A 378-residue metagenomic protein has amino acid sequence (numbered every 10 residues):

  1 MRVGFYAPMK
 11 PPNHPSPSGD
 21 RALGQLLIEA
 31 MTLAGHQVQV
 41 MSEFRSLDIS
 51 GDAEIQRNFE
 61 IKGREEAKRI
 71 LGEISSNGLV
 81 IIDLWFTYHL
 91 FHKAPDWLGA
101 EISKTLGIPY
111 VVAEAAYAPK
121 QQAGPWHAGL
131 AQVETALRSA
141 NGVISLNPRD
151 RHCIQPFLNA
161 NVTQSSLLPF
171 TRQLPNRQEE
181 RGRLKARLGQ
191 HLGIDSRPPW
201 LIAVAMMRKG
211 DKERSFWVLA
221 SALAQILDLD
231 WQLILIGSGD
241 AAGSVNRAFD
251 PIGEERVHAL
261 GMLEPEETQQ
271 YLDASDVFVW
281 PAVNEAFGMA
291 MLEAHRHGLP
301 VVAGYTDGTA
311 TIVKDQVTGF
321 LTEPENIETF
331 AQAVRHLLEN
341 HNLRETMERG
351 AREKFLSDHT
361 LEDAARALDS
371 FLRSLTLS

Functional and structural regions predicted by a protein language model:
S139-S166, T171-E179: A short, active-site helix/loop in glycosyltransferases that binds the activated sugar's phosphate group
G193-E213, A220-L223: Conserved donor-binding/catalytic core segment of Leloir-type glycosyltransferases
V245-E266: Nucleotide-activated donor-binding/catalytic signature segment of Leloir-type glycosyltransferases, i.e., the conserved
M262-L263, Q270-S275: Short alpha-helical donor nucleotide-sugar binding micro-motif in glycosyltransferases
V283: Aromatic "clamp/platform" in nucleotide-sugar-dependent glycosyltransferases that forms part of the donor/acceptor
P300-A303: Short hydrophobic beta-strand element within catalytic cores of glycosyltransferases and related nucleotide-activated
D315-Q316, F320-I327, H336-N342: Conserved acidic donor-binding segment of nucleotide-sugar-dependent glycosyltransferases
H336, L343-D358, A364-D369: A short, well-ordered alpha-helix in the C-terminal region of glycosyltransferases
